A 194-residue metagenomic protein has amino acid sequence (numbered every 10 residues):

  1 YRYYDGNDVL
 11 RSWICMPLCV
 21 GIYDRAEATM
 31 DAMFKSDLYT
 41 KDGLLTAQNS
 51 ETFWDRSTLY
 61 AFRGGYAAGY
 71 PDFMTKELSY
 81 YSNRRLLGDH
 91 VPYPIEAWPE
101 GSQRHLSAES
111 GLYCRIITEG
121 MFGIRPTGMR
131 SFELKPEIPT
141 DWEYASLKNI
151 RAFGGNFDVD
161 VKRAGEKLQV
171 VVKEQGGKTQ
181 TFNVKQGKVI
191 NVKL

Functional and structural regions predicted by a protein language model:
Y1-I116, G120, I124-P126: Active-site core of glycosidic bond-cleaving carbohydrate-active enzymes
A67, P71-L194: Non-catalytic C-terminal accessory modules of carbohydrate-active enzymes
